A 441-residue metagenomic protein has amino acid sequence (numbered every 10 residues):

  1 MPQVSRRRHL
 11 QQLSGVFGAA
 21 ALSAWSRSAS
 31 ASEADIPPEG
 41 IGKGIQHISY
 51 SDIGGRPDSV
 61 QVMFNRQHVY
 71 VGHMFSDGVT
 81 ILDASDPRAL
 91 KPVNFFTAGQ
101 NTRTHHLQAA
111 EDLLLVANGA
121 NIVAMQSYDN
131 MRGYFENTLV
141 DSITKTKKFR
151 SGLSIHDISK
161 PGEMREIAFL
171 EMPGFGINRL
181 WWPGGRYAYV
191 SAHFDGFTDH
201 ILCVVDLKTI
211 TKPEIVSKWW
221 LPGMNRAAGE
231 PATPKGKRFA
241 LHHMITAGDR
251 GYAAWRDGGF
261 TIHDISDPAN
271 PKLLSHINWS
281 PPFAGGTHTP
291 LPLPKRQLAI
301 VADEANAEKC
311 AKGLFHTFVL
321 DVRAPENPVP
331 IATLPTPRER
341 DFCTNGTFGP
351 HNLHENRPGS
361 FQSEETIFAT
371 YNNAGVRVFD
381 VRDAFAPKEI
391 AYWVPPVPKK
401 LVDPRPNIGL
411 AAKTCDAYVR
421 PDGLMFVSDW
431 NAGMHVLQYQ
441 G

Functional and structural regions predicted by a protein language model:
P2: Flexible coil/turn residues that form the inter-helical turn or adjacent wing/linker of helix-turn-helix
S5-R6: Residues that mark the N-terminal boundary/hinge immediately upstream of a DNA-recognition element
H9-W25, A31-G441: Feature marking well-ordered beta-strand scaffolds used for ligand recognition
